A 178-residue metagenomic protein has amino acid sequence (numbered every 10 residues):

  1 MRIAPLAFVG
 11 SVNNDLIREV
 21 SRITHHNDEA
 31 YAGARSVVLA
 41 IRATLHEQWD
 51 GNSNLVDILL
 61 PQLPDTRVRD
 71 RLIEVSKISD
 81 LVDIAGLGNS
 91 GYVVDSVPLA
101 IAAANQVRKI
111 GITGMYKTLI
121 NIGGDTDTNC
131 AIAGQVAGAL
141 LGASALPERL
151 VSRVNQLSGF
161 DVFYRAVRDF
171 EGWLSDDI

Functional and structural regions predicted by a protein language model:
M1-V107, M115-I122, V136: Amphipathic alpha-helical interface segments
N14-L16, W49, K109-G114, L141-V154: Phosphate-handling active-site elements
L119, C130, V154: Active-site proximal loops enriched in glycine and acidic residues that flank catalytic Cys/His/Asp and coordinate
D125-T126: Acidic, divalent-cation-chelating loop motifs in proteins
N129-L141: Short, small-residue alpha-helix embedded
A139-I178: Conserved glycine-rich phosphate/nucleotide-binding loop and adjacent Mg2+-coordinating catalytic segment
